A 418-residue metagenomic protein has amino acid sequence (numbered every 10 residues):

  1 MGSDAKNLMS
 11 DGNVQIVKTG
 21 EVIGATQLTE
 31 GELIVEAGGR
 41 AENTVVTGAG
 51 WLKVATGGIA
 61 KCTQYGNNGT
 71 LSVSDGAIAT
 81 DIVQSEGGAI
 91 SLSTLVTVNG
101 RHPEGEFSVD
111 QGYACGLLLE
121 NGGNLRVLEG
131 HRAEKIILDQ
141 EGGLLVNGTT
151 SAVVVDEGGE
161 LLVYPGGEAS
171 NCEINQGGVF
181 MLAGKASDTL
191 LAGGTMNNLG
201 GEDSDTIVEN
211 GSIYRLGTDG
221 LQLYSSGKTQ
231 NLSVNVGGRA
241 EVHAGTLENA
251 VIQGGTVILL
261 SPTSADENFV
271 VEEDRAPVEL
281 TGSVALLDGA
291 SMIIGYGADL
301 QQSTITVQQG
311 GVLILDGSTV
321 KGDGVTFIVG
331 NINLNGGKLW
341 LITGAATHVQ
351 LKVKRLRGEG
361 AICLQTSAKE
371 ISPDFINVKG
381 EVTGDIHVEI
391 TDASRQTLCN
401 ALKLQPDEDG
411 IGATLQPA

Functional and structural regions predicted by a protein language model:
D4, T29, I59, P103 (+12 more regions): Residue-level marker for the onset of beta-strands and adjacent loop->beta junctions in well-ordered domains
A5-S10, Q15-I16, V22-Q27, L33-V35 (+23 more regions): Fold-core signature of tandem repeat domains
I16, G50-W51, Q84-V109, L138-V146 (+4 more regions): Acidic/polar low-complexity surface segments
G76, S93-L95, G130, L191 (+8 more regions): Surface loops and adjacent helix of pleckstrin homology
T206, Q253, V257-I411: Extracellular beta-strand/loop-rich repeat segments of large surface/secreted proteins
A413-A418: Low-complexity acidic/polar repeat-biased segments
